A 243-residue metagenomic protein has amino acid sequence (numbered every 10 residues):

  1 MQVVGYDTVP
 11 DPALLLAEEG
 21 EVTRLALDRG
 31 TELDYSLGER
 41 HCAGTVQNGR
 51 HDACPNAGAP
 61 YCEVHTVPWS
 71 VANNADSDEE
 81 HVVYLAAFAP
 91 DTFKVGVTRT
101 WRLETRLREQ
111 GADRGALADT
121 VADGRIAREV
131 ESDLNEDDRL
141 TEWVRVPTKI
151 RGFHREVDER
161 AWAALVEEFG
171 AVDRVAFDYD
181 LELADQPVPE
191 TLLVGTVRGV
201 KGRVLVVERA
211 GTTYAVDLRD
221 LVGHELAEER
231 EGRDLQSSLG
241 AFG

Functional and structural regions predicted by a protein language model:
M1-G243: Non-catalytic accessory segments flanking enzymatic or RNA/DNA-binding domains
